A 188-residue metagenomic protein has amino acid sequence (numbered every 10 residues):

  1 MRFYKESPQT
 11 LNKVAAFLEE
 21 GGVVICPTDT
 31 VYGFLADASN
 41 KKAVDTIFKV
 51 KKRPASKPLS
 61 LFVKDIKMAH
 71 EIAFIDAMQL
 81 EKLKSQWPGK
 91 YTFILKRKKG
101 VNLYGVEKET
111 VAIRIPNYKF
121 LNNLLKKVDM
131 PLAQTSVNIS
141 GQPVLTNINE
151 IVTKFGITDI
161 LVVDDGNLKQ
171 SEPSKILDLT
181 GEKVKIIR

Functional and structural regions predicted by a protein language model:
M1-R188: Active-site-adjacent structural elements in enzyme catalytic cores
